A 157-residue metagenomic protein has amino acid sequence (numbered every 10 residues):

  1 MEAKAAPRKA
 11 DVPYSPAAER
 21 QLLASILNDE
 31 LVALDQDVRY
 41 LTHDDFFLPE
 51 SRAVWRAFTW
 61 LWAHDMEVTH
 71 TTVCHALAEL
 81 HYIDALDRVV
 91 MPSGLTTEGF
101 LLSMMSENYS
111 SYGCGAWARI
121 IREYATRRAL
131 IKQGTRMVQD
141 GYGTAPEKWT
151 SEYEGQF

Functional and structural regions predicted by a protein language model:
M1-T126: Noncatalytic partner-interaction/assembly domains of nucleic-acid and motor enzyme complexes, especially the accessory
M105-F157: Interdomain "pre-motor" coupling segment immediately N-terminal to P-loop NTPase/helicase cores
